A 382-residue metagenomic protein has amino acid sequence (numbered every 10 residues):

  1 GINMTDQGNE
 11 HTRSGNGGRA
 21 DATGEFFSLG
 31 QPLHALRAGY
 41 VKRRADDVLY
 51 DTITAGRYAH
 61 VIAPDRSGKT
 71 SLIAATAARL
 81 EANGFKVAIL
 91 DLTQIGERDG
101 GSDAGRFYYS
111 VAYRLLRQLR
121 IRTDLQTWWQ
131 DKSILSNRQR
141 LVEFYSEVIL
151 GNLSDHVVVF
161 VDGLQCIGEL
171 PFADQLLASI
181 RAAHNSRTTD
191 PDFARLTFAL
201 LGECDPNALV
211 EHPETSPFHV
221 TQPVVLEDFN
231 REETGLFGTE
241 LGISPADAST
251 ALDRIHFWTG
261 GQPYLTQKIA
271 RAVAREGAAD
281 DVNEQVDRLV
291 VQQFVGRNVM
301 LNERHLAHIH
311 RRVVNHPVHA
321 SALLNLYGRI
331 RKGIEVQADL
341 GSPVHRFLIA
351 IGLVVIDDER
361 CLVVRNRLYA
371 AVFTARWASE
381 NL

Functional and structural regions predicted by a protein language model:
T5-P64, S71-L80, E147-G151: Walker A/P-loop-proximal flanking segment of P-loop NTPase domains
A78-D99: Conserved catalytic segments around the Walker B and adjacent sensor/switch elements of P-loop NTPase domains
V87, D99-D124: Conserved NTP-binding/hydrolysis module of P-loop NTPases
R117-V161, Q165-Q175, S179-R181, N185-T197: Mid-core helix/loop region of P-loop NTP-binding domains shared across ATPases and GTPases
D190, C204-T221: Short regulatory helix/loop adjacent to the ATP-binding pocket of P-loop NTPases
E232-I351: Winged-helix-like regulatory helical subdomains adjacent to P-loop NTPase cores
I349-E359: A short, conserved structural fragment
Y369-L382: Short, amphipathic alpha-helical interaction segments positioned at domain boundaries
